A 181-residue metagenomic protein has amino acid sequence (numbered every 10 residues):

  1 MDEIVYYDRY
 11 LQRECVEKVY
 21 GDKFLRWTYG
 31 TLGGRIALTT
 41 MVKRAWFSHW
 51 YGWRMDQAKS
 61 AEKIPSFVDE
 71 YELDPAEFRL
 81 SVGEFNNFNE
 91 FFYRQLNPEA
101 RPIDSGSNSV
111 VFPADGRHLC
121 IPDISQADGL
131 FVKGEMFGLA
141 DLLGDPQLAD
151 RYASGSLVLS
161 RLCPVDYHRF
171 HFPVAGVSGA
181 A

Functional and structural regions predicted by a protein language model:
M1-A181: Non-catalytic terminal segments and appended small domains
